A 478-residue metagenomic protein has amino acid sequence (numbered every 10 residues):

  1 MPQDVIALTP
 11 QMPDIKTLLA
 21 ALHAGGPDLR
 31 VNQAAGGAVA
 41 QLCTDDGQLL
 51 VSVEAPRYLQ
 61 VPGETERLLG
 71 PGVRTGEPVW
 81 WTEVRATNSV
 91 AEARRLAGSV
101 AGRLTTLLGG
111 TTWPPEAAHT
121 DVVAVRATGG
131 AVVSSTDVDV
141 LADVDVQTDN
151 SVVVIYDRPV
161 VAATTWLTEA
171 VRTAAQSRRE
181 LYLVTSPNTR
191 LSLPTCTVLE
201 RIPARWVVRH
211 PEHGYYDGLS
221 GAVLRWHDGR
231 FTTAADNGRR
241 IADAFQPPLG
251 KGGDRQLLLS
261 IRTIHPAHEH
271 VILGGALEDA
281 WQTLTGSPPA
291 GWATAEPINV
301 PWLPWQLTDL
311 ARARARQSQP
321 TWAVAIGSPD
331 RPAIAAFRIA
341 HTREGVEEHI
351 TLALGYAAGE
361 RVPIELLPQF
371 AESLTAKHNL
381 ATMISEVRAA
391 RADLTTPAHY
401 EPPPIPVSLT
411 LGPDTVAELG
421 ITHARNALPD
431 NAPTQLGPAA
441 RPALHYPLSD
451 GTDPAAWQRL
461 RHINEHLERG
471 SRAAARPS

Functional and structural regions predicted by a protein language model:
M1-R57, H119-T120, V125-V138, L428-P433: Hydrophobic, helix-prone linear segments
M1-V5, V73-A86, G250-H265, A340-A357 (+1 more regions): Glycine-rich, often proline-containing surface loops adjacent to acidic residues and nearby aromatics that form
K16, A24-A91, P187-L193, T197 (+1 more regions): Short, intrinsically disordered low-complexity segments
L22-H23, R126-A290, T382, R388-S478: C-terminal interaction module
P56-V61, L96-S99, E365-Q369, A455-R476: Extended Gly/Ser/Thr-rich low-complexity repeat segments, especially those forming or decorating extracellular
E92-G109, A376: Ser/Thr/Pro-rich, low-complexity mucin-like regions that serve as glycosylated stalks/linkers or repetitive adhesive
G102-R103, L107-G129: C-terminal charged interaction modules
E269-A389, D393-P402: Acidic, serine/threonine- and glycine-rich low-complexity intrinsically disordered segments that serve as flexible
